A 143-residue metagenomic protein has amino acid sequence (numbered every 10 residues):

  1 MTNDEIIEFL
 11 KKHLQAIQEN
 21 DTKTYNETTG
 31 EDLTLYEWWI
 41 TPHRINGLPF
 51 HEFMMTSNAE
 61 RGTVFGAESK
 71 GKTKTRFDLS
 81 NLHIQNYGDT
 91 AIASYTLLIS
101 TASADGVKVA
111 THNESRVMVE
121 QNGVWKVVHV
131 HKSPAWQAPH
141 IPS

Functional and structural regions predicted by a protein language model:
M1-Y36, P139-S143: Short, low-complexity N-terminal intrinsically disordered segments enriched in polar/charged residues
N3, T22-Y87: A solvent-exposed, acidic/Ser-Thr-rich amphipathic alpha-helical stretch
H13, M54, L79-I84, L97-I99 (+1 more regions): Hydrophobic/aromatic beta-strand elements that line small-molecule binding cavities or substrate pockets in beta-rich
T29, L97-I99, H131-P134: Short beta-strand segments enriched in hydrophobic/aromatic residues within well-folded beta-rich domains
E37, Y95-L97, H129: Residue-level recognition of conserved beta-strand positions in structured domain cores
T75-F77, G88-I99: A short hydrophobic beta-strand element
I92, V109-I141: Short beta-strand edge/turn micro-motifs at domain boundaries
S100-K108: Short, cysteine-centered beta-strand-loop-beta hairpins and adjacent loop/turn segments enriched in charged/polar
